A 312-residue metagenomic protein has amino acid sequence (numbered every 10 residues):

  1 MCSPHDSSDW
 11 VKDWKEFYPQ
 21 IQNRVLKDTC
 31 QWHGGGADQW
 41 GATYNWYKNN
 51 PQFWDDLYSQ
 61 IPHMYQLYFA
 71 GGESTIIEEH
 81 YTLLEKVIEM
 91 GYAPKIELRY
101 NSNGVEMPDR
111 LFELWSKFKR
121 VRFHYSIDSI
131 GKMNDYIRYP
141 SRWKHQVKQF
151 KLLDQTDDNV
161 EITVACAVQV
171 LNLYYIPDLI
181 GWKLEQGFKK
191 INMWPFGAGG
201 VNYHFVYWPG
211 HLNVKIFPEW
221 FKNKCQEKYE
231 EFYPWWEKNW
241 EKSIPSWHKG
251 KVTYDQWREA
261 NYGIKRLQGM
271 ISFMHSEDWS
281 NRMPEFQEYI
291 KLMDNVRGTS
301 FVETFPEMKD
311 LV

Functional and structural regions predicted by a protein language model:
M1-F17, T299-V312: Flexible mid-to-C-terminal extensions adjoining Fe-S/redox cofactors in radical SAM and related proteins
S3-N49, I61-E78, M90-D109, S116-K148 (+2 more regions): Core AdoMet radical
N49-K86, R282-P284, E288, T299-S300: Extended amphipathic secondary-structure runs
D55-Q60, E85-G91, L114-S116, L153: Leucine-rich repeat
E79-E85, D109-W115, Y175-P177: Distinct, well-ordered alpha-helical segments
R120-H124, R142-M308: Conserved C-terminal portion of the radical SAM core fold that forms the substrate/S-adenosylmethionine-binding
